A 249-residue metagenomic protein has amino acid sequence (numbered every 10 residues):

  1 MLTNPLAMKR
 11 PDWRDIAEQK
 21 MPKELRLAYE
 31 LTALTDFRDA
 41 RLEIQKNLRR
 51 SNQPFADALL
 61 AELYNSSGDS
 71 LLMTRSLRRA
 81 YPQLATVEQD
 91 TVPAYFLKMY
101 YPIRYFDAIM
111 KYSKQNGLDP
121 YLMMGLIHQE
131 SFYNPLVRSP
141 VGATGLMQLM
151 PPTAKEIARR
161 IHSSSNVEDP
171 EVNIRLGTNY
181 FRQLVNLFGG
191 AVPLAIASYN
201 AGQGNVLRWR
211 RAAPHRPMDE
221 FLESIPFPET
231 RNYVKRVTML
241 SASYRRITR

Functional and structural regions predicted by a protein language model:
M1-E18, L27, D39-R249: Catalytic glycan-binding domains that act on GlcNAc-containing polysaccharides
I16, A33-L34: Short Lys/Arg-enriched alpha/beta "domain-start" segment
M21: Primarily a LysM-type cell-wall glycan-binding module
E30: Active-site-adjacent segment of 2-oxoglutarate/Fe(II) JmjC oxygenases
